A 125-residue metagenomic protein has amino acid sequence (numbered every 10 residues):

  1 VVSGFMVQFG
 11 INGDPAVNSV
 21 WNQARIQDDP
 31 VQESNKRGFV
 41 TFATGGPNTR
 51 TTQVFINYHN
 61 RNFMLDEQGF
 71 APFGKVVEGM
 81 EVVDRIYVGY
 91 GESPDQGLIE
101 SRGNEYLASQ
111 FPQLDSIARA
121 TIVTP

Functional and structural regions predicted by a protein language model:
V1-P125: Cyclophilin-like peptidyl-prolyl cis-trans isomerases
